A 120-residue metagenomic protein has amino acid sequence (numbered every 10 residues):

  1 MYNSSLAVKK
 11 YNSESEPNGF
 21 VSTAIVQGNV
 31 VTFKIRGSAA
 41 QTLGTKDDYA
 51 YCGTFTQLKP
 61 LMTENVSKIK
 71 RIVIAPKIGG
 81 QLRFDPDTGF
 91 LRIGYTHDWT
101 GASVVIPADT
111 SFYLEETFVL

Functional and structural regions predicted by a protein language model:
M1-Y49: Extracellular receptor-binding modules and their adjoining Ser/Thr/Gly/Asp/Asn-rich linkers
P17, T42-G53, N65-L120: Extracellular jelly-roll beta-sandwich "head" domains, especially the C-terminal globular C1q domain
Q27, K34-R36, K59, K70-R71 (+2 more regions): Arginine residue identity/basic-tract feature
L58-E64: Long, charged/polar, surface-exposed segments that mediate recognition or autoinhibition
